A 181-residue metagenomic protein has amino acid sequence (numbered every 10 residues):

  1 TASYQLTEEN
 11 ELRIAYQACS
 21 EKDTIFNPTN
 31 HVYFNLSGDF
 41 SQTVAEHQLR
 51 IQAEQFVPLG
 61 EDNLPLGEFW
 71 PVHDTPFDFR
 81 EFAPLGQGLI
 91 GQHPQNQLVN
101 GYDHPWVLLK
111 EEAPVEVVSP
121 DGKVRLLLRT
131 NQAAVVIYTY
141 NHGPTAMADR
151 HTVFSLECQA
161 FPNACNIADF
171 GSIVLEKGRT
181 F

Functional and structural regions predicted by a protein language model:
T1-F181: An exposed, glycine/acidic-rich loop-and-rim segment of catalytic or binding clefts
